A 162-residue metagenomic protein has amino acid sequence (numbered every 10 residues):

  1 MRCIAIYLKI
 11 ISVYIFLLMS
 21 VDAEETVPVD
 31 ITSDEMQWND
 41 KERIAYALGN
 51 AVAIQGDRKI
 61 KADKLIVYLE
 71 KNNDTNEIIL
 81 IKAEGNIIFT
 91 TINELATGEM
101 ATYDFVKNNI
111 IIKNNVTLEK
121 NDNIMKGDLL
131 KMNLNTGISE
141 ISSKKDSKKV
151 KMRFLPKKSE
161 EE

Functional and structural regions predicted by a protein language model:
M1-E162: Mature-chain termini and adjacent capping regions
